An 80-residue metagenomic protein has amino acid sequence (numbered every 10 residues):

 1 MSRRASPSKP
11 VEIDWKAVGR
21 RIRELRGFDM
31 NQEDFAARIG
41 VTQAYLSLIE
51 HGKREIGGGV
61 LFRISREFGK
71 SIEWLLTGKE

Functional and structural regions predicted by a protein language model:
S2-F28: A short, Lys/Arg-rich alpha-helix, primarily the initiator
R20-R38, R63: Short basic helix-loop element that most often maps to the first helix and adjoining turn of HTH DNA-binding modules
I22, F35-A36, L46-I49, L75: Conserved hydrophobic/aromatic packing and binding residues within compact polymer-binding modules
D29, I39, E50, E67-F68: Core residues of bacterial helix-turn-helix
Q32-E33, Q43, R54, I72: The DNA-contacting recognition helix of HTH DNA-binding domains and analogous helical DNA-recognition elements
G40-I56: Recognition helix of helix-turn-helix/homeodomain-like DNA-binding domains that insert into the DNA major groove
G59-W74: DNA major-groove recognition helix of helix-turn-helix/homeodomain DNA-binding modules
W74-E80: Short amphipathic recognition helices of helix-turn-helix/homeodomain-type DNA-binding modules
